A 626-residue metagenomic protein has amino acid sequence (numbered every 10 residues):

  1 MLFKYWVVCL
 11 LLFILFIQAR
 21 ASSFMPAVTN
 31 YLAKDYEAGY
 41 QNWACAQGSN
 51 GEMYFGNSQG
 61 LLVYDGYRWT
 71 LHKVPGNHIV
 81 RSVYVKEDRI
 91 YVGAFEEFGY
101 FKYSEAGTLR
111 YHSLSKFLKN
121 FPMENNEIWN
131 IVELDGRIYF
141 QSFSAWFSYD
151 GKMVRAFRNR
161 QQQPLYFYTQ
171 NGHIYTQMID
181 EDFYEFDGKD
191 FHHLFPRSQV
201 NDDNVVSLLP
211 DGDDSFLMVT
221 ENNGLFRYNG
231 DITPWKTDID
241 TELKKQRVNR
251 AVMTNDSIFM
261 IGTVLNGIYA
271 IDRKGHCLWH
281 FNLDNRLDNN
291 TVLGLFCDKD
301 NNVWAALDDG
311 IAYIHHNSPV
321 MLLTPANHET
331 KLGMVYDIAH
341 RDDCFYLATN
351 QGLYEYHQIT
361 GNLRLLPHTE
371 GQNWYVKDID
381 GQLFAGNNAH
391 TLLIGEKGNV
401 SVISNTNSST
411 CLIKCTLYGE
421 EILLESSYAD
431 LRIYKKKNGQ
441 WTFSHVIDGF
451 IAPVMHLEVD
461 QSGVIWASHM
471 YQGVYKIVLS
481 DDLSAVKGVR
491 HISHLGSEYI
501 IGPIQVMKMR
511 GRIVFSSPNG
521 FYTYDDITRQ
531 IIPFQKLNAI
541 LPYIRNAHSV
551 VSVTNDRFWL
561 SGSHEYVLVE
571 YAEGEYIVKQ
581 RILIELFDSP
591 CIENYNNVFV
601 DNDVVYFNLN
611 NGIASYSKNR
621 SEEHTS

Functional and structural regions predicted by a protein language model:
M1-S626: Carboxylate-rich, polar loop motifs that coordinate divalent cations or form catalytic acidic clusters
